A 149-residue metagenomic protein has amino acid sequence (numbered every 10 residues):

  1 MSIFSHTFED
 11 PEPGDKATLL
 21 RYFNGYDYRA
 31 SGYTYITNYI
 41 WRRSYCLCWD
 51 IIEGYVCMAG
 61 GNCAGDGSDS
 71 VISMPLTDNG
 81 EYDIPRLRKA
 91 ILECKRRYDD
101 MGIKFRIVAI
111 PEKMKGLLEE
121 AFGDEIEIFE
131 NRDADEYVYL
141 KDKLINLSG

Functional and structural regions predicted by a protein language model:
M1-F4, D142-L144: A generic N-terminal leader/anchor concept
S2-Y55, G60: Amide-forming acyltransferase catalytic core, primarily the GNAT-like/NAT-type and related acyltransferase folds
G14, Y45, G67, R132-D135: Sequence-level motif detector for i,i+2 pairs with an aromatic at +2
F23-Y26, C94, F122: Alpha-helix boundary/capping residues
T34-M114, L118: Conserved donor-binding loop and adjoining core beta-sheet/short helix segment in diverse acyl/aminoacyl transferases
A121-G149: Acyltransferase donor/substrate-recognition loop-hinge adjacent to the catalytic core
